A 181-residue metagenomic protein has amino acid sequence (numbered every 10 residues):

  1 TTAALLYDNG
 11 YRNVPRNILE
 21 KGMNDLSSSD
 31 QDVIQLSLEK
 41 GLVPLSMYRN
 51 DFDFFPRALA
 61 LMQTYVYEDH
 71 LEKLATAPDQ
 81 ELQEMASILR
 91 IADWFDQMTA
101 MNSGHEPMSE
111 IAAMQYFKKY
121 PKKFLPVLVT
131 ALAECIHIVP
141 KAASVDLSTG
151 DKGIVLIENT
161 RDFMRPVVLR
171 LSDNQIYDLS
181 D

Functional and structural regions predicted by a protein language model:
T1-D181: Histidine- and acidic-residue-rich, metal-dependent catalytic cores
